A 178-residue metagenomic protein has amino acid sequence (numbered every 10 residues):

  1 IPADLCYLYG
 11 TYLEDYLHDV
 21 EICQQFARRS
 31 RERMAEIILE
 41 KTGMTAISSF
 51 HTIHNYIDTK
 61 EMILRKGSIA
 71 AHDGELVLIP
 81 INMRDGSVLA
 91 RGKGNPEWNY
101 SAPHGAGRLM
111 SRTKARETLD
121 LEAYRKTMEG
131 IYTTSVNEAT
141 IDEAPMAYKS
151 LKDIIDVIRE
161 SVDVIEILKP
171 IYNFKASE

Functional and structural regions predicted by a protein language model:
I1-E178: Domain-length cofactor-binding catalytic modules of enzymes
